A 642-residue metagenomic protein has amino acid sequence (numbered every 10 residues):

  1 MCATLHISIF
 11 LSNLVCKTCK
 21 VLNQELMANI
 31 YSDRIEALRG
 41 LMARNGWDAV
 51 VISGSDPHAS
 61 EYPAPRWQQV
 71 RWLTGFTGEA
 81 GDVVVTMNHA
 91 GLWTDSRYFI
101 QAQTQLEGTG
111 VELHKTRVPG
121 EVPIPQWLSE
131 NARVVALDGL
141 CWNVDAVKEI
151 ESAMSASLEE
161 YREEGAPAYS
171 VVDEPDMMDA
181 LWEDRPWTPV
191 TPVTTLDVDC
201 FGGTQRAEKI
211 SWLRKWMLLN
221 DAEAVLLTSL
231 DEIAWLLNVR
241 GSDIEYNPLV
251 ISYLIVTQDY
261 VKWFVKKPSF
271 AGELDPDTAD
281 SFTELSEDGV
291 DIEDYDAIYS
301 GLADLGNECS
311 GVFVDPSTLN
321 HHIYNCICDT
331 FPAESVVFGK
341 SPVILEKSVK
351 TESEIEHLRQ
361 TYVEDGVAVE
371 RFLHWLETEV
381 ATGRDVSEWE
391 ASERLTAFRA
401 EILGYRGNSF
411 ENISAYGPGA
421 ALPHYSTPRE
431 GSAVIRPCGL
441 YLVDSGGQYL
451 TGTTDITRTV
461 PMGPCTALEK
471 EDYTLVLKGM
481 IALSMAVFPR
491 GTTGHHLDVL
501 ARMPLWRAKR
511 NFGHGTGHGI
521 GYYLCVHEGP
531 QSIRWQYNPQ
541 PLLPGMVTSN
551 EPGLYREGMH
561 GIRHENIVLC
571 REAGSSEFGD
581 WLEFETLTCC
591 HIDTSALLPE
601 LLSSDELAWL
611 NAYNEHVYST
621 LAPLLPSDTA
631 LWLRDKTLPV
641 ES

Functional and structural regions predicted by a protein language model:
M1, V15-T18: The N-terminal extracellular segments of secreted preproproteins, especially immediately downstream of signal
F10, K17-S642: Active-site neighborhoods and metal-handling regions in enzymes and metal-associated proteins
